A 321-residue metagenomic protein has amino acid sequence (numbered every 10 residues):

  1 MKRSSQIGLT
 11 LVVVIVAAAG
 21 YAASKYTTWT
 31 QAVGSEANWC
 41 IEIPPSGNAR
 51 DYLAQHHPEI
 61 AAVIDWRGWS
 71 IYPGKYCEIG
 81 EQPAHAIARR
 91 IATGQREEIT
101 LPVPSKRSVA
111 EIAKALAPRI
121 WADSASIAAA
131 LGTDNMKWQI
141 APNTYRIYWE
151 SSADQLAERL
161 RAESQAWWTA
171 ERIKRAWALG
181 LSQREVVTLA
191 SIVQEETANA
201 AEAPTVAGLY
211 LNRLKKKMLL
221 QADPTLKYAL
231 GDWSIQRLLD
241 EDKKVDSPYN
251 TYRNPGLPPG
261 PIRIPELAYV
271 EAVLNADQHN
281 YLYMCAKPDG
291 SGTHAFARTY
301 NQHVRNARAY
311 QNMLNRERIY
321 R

Functional and structural regions predicted by a protein language model:
K2-Y228, S247, P265-A268, A272-N280 (+1 more regions): Conserved catalytic or metal-liganding residues and their short signature motifs at active sites of enzymes
Q221-R263: Conserved SxxK-family serine transpeptidase/carboxypeptidase catalytic domain of penicillin-binding proteins
M284: Active-site-proximal loop/helix segment associated with metal-binding centers of metalloenzymes
